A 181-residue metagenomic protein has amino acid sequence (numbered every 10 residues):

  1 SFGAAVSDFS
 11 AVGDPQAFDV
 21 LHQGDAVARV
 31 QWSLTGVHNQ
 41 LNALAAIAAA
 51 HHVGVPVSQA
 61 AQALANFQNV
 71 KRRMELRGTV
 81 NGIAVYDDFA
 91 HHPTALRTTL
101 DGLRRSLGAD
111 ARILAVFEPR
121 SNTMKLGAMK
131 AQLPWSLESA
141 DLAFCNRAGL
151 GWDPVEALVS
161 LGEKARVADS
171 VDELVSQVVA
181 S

Functional and structural regions predicted by a protein language model:
F2-F9, D19, H38-N39: C-terminal accessory "lid"/substrate-recognition subdomains
G3, G78, D169-D172: Short loop/edge segments at beta-strand edges and connector loops that shape dinucleotide/nucleotide cofactor-binding
S7, G82, S121-N122, G151 (+1 more regions): Surface-exposed, flexible loop/turn segments at secondary-structure boundaries
S7-V12, K125, V175-A180: Short, solvent-exposed polar/charged micro-motifs at secondary-structure junctions
F9-A28: Acidic-glycine-rich active-site phosphate/pyrophosphate-binding loop
Q23-L142: Nucleotide phosphate-binding/pyrophosphate-handling subdomain across enzymes that bind or process nucleotide phosphates
K130-S181: C-terminal helical cap/extension that packs against the catalytic core of soluble nucleotide-cofactor enzymes
